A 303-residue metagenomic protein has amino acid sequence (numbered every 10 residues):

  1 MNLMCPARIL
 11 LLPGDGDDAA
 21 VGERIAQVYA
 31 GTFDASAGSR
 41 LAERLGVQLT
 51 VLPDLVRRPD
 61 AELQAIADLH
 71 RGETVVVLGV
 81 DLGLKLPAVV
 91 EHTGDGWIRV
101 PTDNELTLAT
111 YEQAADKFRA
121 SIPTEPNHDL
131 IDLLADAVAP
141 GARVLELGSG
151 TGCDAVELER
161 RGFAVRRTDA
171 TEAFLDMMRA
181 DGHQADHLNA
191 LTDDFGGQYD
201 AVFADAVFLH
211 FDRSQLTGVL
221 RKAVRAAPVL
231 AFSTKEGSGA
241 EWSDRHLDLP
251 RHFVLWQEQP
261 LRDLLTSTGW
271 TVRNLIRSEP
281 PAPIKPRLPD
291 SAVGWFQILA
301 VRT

Functional and structural regions predicted by a protein language model:
M1-A7, L84-D103: Acidic, low-complexity terminal tails and accessory targeting/binding regions of phosphate-metabolizing enzymes
M1-L3, L220-R225: Short amphipathic alpha-helices and their capping/turn segments at secondary-structure boundaries
M1-P6, L10-T74: Phosphate-coordination/substrate-recognition cap region in phosphate-metabolizing enzymes
A26, D200, P228: Conserved acidic residues
A30-T32, L78-V80, T168: Short His-Asn-centered micro-motif
T102-G197, F211-K222, V229-T303: Class I (Rossmann-like) S-adenosyl-L-methionine-dependent methyltransferase catalytic domain, capturing the SAM-binding
F203: A conserved beta-strand element that flanks and buttresses the S-adenosyl-L-methionine
A206-H210: Short catalytic micro-motifs in class I SAM-dependent methyltransferases
